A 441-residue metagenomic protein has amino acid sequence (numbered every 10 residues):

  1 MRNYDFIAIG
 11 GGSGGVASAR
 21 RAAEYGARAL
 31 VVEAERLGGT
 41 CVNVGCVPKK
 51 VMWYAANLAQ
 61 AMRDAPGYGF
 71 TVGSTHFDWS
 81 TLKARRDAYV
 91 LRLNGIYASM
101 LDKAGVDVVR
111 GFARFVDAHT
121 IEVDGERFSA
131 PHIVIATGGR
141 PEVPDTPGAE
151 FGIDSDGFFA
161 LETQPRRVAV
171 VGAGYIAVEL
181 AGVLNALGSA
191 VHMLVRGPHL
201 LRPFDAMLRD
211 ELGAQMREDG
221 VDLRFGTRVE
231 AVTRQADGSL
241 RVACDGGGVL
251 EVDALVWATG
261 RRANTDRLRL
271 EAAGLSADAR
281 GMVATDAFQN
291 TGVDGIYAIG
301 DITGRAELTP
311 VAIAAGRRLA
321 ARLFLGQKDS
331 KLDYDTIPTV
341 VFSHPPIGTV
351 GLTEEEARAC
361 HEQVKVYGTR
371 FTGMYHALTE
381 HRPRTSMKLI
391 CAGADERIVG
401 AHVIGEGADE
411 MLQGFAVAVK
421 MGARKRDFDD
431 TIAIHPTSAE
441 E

Functional and structural regions predicted by a protein language model:
M1-G14, Q164-G174: Beta1/beta-strand and adjacent pyrophosphate-binding region of the FAD-binding site in flavoprotein oxidoreductases
R2-Y4, R20-A27, V32-Q164, H192 (+6 more regions): Glycine-rich flavin
I7-I9, A113, F128-G138, V170-V171 (+4 more regions): Short hydrophobic core segments
I9-G14, R21-E35, V47, V51-L58 (+3 more regions): Flexible, glycine-rich terminal cap/loop adjacent to redox cofactors in electron-transfer oxidoreductases
G14, R114, G139-P141, G247 (+2 more regions): Short glycine-rich anion-binding loops that position phosphate/pyrophosphate groups of nucleotides and phosphorylated
V16, V178: Residues forming the Rossmann-fold NAD(P)(H) cofactor-binding site
A19, A23, A181-A186: Gly/Ala-rich phosphate-binding loop of Rossmann-like dinucleotide-binding domains, activating on the conserved
E150-P165, V249-G326: FAD-site-proximal beta/loop scaffold in flavoenzymes
